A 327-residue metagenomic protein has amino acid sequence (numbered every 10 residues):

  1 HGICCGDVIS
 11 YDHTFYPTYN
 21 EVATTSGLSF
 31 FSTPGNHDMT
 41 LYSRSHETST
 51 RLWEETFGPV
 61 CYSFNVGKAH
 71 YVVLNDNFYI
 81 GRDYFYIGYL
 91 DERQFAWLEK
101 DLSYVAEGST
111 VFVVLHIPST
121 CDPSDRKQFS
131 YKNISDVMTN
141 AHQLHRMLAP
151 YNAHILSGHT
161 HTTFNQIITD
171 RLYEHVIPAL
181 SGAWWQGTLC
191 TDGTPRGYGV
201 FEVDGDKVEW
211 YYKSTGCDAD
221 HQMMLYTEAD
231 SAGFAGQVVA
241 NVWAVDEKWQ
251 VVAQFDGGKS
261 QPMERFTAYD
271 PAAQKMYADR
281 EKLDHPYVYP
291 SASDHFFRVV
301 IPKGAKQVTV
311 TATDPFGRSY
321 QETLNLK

Functional and structural regions predicted by a protein language model:
H1-Y16, G304-T309, K327: N-terminal active-site segment of His-dependent metallophosphoesterases
C5, L102-K127: Short acidic, glycine-rich surface-loop motifs adjacent to enzyme active sites
G6-D7, G35-N36, H116, G158-H159: Active-site glycine-centered loops adjacent to acidic/histidine catalytic or metal-binding residues that shape
H13-E107, R126-H154, T162-D204: Extended active-site neighborhood of metal-dependent phosphoesterases/phosphodiesterases
D76, V114-S119, H159-T160, K213-S214: Short, well-ordered beta-to-alpha junction loops that form the rim of enzyme active sites and present histidine/acidic
L172-D256, D294-K303, Q307-N325: Binuclear metal-dependent phosphoesterase catalytic core
G257-A273: Short, surface-exposed loop motifs enriched in S/T, G, D/E and P with embedded aromatic residues
D270-R298: Aromatic sugar-binding surface patches on proteins that engage polysaccharides or sugar-phosphate polymers
